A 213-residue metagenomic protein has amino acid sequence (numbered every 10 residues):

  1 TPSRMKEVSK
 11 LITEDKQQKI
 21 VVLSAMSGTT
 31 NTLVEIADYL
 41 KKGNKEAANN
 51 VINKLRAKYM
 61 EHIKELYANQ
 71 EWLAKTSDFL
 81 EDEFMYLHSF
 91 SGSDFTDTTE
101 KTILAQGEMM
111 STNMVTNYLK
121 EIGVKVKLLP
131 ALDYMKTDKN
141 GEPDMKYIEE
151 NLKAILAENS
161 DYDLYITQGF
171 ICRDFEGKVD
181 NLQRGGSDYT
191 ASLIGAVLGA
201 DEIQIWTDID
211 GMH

Functional and structural regions predicted by a protein language model:
T1-H213: Nucleotide/pyrophosphate-binding catalytic subdomain
